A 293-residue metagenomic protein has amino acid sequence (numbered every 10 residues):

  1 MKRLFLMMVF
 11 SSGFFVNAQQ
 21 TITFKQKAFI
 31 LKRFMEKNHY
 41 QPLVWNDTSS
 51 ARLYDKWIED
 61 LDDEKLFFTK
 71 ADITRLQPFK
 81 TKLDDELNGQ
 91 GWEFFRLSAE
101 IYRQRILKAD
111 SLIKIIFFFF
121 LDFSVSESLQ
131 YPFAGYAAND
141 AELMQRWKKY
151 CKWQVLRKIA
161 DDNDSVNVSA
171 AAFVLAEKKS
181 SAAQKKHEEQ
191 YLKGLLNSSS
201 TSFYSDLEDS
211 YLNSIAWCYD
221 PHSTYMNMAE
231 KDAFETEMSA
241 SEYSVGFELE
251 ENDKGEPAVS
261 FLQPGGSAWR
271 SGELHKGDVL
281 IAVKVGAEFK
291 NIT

Functional and structural regions predicted by a protein language model:
L4-G13: Sec-dependent N-terminal signal peptides
V16-Q20, S202: Boundary at the C-terminal end of the N-terminal hydrophobic targeting segment
Q19-A172: Cationic-aromatic interfacial patches
Q41, T201, P221, A268-R270 (+1 more regions): Short beta-strands and strand-coil junctions in structured, solvent-facing domains, enriched
S111-V245, L249-D253, G265: Extended, domain-scale alpha-helical bundle/helix-rich regions
K254-V259: PDZ/PDZ-like groove recognition
P264-D278: PDZ/PDZ-like domain micro-motif
V279-T293: PDZ domains, with a preference for the canonical peptide-binding region formed by the helix
